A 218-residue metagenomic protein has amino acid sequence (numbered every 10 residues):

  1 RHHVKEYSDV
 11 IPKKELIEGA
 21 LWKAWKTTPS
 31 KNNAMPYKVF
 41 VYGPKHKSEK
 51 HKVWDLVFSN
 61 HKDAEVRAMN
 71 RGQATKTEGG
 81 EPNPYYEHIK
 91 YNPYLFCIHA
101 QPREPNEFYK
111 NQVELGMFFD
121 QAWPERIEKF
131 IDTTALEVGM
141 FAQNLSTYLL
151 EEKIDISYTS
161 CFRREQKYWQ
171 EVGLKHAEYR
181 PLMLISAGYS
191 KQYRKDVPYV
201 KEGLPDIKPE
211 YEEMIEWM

Functional and structural regions predicted by a protein language model:
R1-Q101, E216-M218: N-terminal amphipathic, basic helical "cap/leader" segment at the start of enzyme domains
H2-V4, T77, R180-M218: C-terminal helix-cap and adjacent tail motif
A20-K26, F96, P102, E114-V172: Small-aliphatic-rich amphipathic alpha-helix that forms the alpha element of a beta-alpha
L56-V57, F108-F119: Short, flexible, mixed-charge acidic loops at enzyme active sites
N92-Y94, E152, P181-M183: Generic beta-strand structural signal
E107-N111, Q170, D196-P198: A short secondary-structure junction signal
Y168-S186: Short, conserved aromatic-histidine micro-motifs
